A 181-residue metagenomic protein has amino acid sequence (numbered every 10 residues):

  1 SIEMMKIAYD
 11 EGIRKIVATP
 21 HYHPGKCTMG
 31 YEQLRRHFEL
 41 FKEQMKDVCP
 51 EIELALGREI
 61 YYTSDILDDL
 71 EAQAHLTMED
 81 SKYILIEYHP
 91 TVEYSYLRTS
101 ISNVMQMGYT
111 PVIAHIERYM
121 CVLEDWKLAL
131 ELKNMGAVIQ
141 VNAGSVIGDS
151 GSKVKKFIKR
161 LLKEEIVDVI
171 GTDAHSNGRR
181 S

Functional and structural regions predicted by a protein language model:
S1-T19, E32-V48: Alpha-helical scaffold segments that flank or form the walls of functional sites
Y9, M105, L162-K163: Non-catalytic positions within long, well-ordered alpha-helices that form the structural scaffold/packing of enzyme
T19-H21, I166-S181: Short acidic/histidine-rich active-site segments
H23-K26, Y61-T63, R118-V122, V146-D149 (+1 more regions): Active-site environment of divalent metal-dependent phosphoester hydrolases
C27-Y31, S150-K153: Short, solvent-exposed loop/turn segments at secondary-structure boundaries
T28-Q140: Extended substrate/RNA-proximal surfaces in nucleic-acid metabolism proteins
L123-L130, S150-K159, E164, N177-S181: Histidine/acidic-residue-rich catalytic or RNA/ligand-binding cores of hydrolases and nuclease-related proteins
A137, A143-G144, K153-V154: Glycine-rich, Lys/Arg-enriched anion-binding loops that position phosphate/diphosphate groups for phosphoryl
